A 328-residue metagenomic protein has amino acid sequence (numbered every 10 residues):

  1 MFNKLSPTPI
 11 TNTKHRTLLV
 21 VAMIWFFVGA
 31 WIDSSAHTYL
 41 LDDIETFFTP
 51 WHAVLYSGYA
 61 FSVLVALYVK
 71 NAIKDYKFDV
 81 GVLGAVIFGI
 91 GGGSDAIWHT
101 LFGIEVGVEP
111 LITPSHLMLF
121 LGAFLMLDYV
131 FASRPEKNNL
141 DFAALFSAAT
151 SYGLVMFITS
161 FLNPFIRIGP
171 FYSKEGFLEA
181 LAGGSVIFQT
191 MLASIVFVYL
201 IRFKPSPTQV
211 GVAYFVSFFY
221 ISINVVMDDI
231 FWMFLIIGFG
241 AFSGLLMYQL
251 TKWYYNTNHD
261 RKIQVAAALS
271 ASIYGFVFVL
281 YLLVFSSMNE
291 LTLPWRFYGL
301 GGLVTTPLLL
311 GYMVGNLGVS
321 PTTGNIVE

Functional and structural regions predicted by a protein language model:
F2-L64, Y312: N-terminal signal-anchor module of multipass membrane proteins
N12-I24, I73-F88, K137-A149, R202-Y214 (+2 more regions): Membrane-interfacial loop-to-transmembrane alpha-helix junctions, especially the N-terminal start
W25-W31, I87-I97, A149-F161, A213-V226 (+1 more regions): Aromatic-anchored segments of alpha-helical transmembrane domains
W31-A53, I97-P114, F161-A180, I223-D229 (+1 more regions): Membrane-interface interhelical loops and short amphipathic "cap" helices that link adjacent transmembrane segments
A53-V69, L117-S133, G183-Y199, I237-K252 (+1 more regions): Hydrophobic cores of alpha-helical transmembrane segments in multi-pass inner/ER membrane proteins, independent
K74-L83, S94-A148, N163-S173: Membrane-interface helix-loop-helix junctions at boundaries between adjacent transmembrane segments
N139-F197: Loop-centered beta-sheet repeat module
L235-A241, L245-E328: C-terminal transmembrane helix-loop-helix hairpin of multi-pass membrane proteins
